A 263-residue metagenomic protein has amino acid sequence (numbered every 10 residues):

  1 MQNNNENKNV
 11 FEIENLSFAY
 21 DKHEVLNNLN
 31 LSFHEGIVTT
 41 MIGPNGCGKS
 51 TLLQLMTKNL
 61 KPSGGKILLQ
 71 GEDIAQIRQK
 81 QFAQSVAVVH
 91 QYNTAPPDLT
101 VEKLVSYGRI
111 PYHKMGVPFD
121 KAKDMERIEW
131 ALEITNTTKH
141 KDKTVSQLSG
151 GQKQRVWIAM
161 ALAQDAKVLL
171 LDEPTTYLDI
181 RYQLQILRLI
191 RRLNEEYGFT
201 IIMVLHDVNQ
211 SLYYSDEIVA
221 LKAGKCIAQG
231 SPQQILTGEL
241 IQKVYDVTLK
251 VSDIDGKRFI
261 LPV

Functional and structural regions predicted by a protein language model:
F11, V25-N28: Conserved structural motif at the start of ABC-family nucleotide-binding domains
I42-P44: The feature captures the beta-strand-to-loop junction immediately N-terminal to the Walker
T57: Helix-to-loop junction immediately C-terminal to a conserved catalytic motif
G65-D73, F82: Conserved ABC transporter NBD signature motif
S106, K121-H140: Conserved ABC ATPase "signature" region
P118, T144-L148: Conserved ABC ATPase signature
L169-E173: Catalytic Walker B motif of ABC-type/P-loop ATPase nucleotide-binding domains
